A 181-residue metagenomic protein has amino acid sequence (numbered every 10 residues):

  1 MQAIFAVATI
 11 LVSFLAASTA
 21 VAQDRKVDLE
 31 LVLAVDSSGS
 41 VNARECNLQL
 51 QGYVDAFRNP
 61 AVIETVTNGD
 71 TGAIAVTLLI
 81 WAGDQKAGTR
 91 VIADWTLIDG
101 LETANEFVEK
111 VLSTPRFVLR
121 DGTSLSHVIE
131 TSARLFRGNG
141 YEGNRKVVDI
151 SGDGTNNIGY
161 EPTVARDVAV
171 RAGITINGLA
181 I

Functional and structural regions predicted by a protein language model:
M1-A3: N-terminal secretory signal peptides that target proteins for export/translocation
F5-A16: Bacterial N-terminal signal peptides
S18-A22: Sec/Tat signal peptide C-region and signal peptidase I cleavage site
D24-I92, S132, V147-S151, N177-L179: Von Willebrand factor
R25, L29, G39-Q51, L101-N105 (+4 more regions): Soluble non-cytosolic domains of exported or imported proteins
A34-R44, V76, D94, V111-T123 (+2 more regions): Second-shell loop/turn segments in exported
I98, E102-K146, G178-I181: Von Willebrand factor
G154-I181: VWA/integrin I-like adhesion module and closely mimicked acidic/polar interface patches used
